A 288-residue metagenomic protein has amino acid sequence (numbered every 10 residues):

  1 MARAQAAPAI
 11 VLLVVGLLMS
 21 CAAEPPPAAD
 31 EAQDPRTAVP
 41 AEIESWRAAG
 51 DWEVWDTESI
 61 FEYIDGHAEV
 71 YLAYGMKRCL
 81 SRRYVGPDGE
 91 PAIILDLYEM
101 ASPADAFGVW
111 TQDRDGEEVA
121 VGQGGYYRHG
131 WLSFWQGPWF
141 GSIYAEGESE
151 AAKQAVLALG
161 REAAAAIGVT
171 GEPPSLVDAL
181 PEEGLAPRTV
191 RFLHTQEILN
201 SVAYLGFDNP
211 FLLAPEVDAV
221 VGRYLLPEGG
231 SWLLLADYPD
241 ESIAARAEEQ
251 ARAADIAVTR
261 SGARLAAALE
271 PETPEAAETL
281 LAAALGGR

Functional and structural regions predicted by a protein language model:
M1-V11: Bacterial N-terminal signal peptides that target proteins for export
V14, M19-R288: Soluble, non-membrane globular domain cores that form compact, hydrophobic packing and curved binding surfaces
